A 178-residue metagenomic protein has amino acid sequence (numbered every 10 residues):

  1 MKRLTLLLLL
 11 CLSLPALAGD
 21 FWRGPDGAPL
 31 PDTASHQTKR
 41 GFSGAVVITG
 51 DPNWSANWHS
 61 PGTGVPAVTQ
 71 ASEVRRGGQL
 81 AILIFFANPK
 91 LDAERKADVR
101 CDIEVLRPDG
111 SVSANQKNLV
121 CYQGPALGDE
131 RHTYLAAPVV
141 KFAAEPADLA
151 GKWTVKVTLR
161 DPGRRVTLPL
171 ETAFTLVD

Functional and structural regions predicted by a protein language model:
K2-L9: Sec-dependent signal peptide recognition, specifically the positively charged N-region followed immediately by
S13-P15: N-terminal signal peptide c-region/cleavage motif recognized by signal peptidases
G19-D178: Intrinsically disordered, low-complexity terminal regions enriched in Ser/Thr/Pro/Gly and charged residues
